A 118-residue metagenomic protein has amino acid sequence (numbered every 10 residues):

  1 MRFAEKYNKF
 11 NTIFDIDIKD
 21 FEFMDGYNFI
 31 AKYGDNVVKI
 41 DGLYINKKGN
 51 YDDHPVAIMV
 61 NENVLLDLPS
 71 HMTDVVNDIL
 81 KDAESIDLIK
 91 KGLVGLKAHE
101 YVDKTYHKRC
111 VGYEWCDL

Functional and structural regions predicted by a protein language model:
M1-V64, E114-L118: OB-fold ssDNA-binding interfaces and closely related basic DNA-contact patches used across DNA replication/repair
K6-K9, V75-I79: Charge-rich, solvent-exposed alpha-helical interaction surfaces
D41-K47, K97-K104: Short amphipathic beta-strand and strand-loop transition segments with alternating hydrophobic
G49-D52, L88-K90, Y106: Intrinsically disordered, low-complexity regulatory regions enriched in Ser/Pro/Gly/Thr and acidic residues
L65-P69: A short macromolecule-binding patch
M72: Short beta-strand-loop-alpha-helix junction that forms the active-site gateway of nucleic-acid-processing nucleases
N77-K97: Short nucleic-acid-contacting surface segments enriched for D/E, G, S/T with interspersed K/R
H99-L118: OB-fold/S1-family single-stranded nucleic acid-binding modules
